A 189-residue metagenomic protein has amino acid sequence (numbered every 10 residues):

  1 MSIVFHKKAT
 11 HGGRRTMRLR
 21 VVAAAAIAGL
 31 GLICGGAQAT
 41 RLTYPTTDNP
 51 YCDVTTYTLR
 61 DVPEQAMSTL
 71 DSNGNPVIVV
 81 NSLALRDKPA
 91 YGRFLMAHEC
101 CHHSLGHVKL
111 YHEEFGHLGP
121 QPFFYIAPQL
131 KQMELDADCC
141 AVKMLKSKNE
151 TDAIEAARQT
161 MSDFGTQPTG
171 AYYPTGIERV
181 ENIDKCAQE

Functional and structural regions predicted by a protein language model:
M1-R18: N-terminal secretory signal peptides that target proteins for export/translocation
A24-G31: Bacterial N-terminal signal peptides
T47-V77: Catalytic zinc-binding patch centered on the HExxH motif and its immediate surroundings that defines zinc-dependent
V80-F94: Short pre-active-site segment immediately N-terminal to the catalytic Zn-binding motif
M96, C100-L105, D136, C140: Active-site His/Glu-centered metal-binding helix of metallohydrolases
C100-G116, N149: Catalytic Zn2+-binding segment of zinc metalloproteases
L130-S147: An active-site-proximal "capping" alpha-helix that borders the catalytic cofactor pocket
K146-E189: Long, well-structured alpha-helical subdomains associated with metal-dependent extracellular/ecto-lumenal hydrolases
